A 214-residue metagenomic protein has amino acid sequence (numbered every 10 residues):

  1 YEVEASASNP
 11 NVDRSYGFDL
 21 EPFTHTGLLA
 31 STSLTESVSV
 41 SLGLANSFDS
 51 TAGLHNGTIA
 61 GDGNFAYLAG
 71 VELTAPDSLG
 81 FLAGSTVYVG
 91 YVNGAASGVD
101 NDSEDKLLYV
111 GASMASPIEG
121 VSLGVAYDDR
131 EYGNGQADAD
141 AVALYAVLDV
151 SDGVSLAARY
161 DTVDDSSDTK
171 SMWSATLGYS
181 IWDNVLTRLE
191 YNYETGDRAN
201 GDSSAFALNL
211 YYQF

Functional and structural regions predicted by a protein language model:
Y1-T74, S78-L79, S85-A95: Surface-exposed coil loops of outer-membrane beta-barrel proteins
E2-A5, G53-L54, N101, G135-A137 (+1 more regions): Outer-membrane beta-barrel and related beta-rich outer-membrane complex signature in Gram-negative bacteria
S31-S33, L73-A75, M114-S116, L148-V150 (+3 more regions): Residue-level signature of outer-membrane beta-barrel architecture
S41-G43, G124, A157-R159, R188-E190: Outer-envelope exported proteins of Gram-negative bacteria
N64-S167, M172: Detector for outer-membrane/organellar transmembrane beta-barrel domains, recognizing the amphipathic beta-strand
A69-L73, Y179-I181, D202-F214: Outer-membrane beta-barrel "beta-signal"
V92-A96, V163, L186-D197, S203-N209 (+1 more regions): Outer-membrane beta-barrel proteins, especially TonB-dependent receptors
S174-Y191: C-terminal closing repeat unit and adjoining cap/tail of repeat-based domains
